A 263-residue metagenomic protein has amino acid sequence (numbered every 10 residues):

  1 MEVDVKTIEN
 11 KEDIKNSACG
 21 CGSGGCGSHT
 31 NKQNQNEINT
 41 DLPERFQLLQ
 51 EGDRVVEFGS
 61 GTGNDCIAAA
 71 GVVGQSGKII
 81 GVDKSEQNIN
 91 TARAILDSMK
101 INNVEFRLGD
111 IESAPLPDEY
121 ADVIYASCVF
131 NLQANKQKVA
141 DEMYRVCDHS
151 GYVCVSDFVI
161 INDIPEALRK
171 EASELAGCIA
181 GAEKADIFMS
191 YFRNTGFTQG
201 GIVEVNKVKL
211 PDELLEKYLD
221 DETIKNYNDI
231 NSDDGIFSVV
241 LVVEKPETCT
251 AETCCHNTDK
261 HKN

Functional and structural regions predicted by a protein language model:
N31-R54, A68, V72: Conserved alpha-helix/loop element of class I SAM-dependent methyltransferases that forms part of the SAM/SAH-binding
R54-S113: Class I SAM-dependent methyltransferase SAM/SAH-binding core
E112-V123: A short acidic, Gly/Pro-enriched loop at the edge of an enzyme's catalytic core that lines a small-molecule cofactor
D122-N135: A short SAM/SAH-binding and catalytic strip from SAM-dependent methyltransferases
Q137-Y152: A short glycine-rich, Lys/Arg-flanked "PGG" loop and its adjoining helix->strand segment in the class I
V159-I179: Short, glycine-/aromatic-enriched active-site segment of Class I SAM-dependent methyltransferases
G181-T195: Short alpha-helix
T195-V208, L214-N263: C-terminal lobe and adjacent flexible extensions of AdoMet/dcAdoMet transferase-like proteins
